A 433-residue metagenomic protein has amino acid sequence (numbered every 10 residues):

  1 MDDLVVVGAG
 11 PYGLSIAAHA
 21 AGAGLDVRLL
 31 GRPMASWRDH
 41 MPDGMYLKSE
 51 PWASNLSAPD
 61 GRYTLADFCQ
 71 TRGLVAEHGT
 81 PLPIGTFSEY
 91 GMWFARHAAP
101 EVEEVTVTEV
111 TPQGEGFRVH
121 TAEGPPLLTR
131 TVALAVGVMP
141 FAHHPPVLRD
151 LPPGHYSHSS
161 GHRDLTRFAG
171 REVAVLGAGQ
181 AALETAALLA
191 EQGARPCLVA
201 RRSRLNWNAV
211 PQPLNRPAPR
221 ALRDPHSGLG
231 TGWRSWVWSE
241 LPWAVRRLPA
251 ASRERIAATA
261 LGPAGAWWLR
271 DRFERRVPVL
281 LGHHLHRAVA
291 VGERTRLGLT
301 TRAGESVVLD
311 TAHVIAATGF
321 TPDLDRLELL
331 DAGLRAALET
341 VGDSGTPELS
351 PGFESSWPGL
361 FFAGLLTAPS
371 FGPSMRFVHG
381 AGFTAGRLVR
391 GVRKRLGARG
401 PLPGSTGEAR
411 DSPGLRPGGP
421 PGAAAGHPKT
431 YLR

Functional and structural regions predicted by a protein language model:
M1-M34, G79-Q180, E184-P420, A424-R433: Flavin (primarily FAD) cofactor-binding/catalytic cores of flavoenzymes
M34-A35, M41-N55, Q70-H97: Dinucleotide-binding Rossmann-like beta1-alpha1 core, especially the glycine-rich loop that anchors the ADP
D39-G73, H226-R246: Flavin (FAD/FMN) cofactor-binding and adjacent substrate-gating region of FAD-dependent oxidoreductase domains
